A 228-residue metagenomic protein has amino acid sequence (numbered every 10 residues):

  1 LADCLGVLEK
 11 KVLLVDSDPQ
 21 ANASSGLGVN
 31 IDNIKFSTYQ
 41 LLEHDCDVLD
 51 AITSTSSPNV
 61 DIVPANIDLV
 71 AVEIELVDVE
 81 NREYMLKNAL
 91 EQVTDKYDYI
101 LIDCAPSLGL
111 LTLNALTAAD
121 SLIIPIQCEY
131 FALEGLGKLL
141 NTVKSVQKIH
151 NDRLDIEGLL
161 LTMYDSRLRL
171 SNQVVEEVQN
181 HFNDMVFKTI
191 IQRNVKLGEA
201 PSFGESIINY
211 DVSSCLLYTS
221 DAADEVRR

Functional and structural regions predicted by a protein language model:
L1-P19: Walker A/P-loop phosphate-binding motif and the immediately C-terminal alpha-helix
D3, F36, E43-C46, N88 (+3 more regions): Generic recognition of well-ordered alpha-helical segments within structured catalytic/regulatory domains
V7-L13, T94-D95, Y99-V195: Conserved catalytic-core segment of NTP-binding enzymes
S17-D95, H150, A200-F203: P-loop/Walker-type NTP enzyme "switch/lid" segment
P19-A21, P106, D224: Short, glycine/acidic-enriched loop or turn micro-motifs at the edges of active sites
V29-N33, T142-V143, E176-E177, E205-S206: Short, hinge-like loop/turn segments at secondary-structure boundaries
F203-S213: C-terminal boundary of histidine-terminating zinc-finger modules
Y218-R228: Single conserved hydrophobic/aromatic residue that forms the stacking wall/gate of nucleotide- or nucleobase-binding
